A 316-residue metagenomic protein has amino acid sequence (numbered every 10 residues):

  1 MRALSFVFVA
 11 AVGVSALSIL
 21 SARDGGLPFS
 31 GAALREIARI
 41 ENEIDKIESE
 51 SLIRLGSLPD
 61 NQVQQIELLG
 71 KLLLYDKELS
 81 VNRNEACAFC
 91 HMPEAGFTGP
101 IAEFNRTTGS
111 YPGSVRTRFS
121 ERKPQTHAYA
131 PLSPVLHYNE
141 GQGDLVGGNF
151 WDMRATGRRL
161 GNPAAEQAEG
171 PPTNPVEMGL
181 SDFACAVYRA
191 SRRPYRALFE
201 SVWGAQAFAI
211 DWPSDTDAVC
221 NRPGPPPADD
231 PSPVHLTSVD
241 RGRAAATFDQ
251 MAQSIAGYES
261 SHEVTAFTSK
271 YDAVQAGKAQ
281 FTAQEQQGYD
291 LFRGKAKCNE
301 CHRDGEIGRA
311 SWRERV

Functional and structural regions predicted by a protein language model:
R2-S5, A11, S15-R313: Periplasmic c-type cytochrome electron-transfer domains
